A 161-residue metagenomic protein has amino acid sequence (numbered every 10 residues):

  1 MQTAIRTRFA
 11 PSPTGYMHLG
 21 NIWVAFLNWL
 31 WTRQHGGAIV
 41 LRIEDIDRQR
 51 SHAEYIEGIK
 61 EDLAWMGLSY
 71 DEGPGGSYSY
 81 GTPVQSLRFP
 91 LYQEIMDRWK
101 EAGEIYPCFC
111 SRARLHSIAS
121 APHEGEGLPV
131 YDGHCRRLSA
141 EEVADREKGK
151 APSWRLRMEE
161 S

Functional and structural regions predicted by a protein language model:
M1-E124: N-terminal Rossmann-like or analogous alpha/beta NTP/dinucleotide-binding catalytic cores that position adenine
R112-S161: Active-site cores that bind ATP or allylic diphosphates and position pyrophosphate for catalysis
